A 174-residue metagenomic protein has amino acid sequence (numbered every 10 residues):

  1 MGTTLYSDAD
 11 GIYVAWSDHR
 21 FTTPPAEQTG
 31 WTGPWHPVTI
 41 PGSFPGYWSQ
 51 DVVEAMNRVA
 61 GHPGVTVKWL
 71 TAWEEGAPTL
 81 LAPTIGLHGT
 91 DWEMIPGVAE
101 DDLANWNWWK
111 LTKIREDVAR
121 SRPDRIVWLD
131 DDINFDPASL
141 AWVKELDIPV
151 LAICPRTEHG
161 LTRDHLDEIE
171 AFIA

Functional and structural regions predicted by a protein language model:
M1-D102: Alpha-helical substrate-recognition element adjacent to the catalytic core
G76-A174: C-terminal cap/substrate-recognition subdomain and adjoining C-terminal extension of metal-dependent phosphatase-like
